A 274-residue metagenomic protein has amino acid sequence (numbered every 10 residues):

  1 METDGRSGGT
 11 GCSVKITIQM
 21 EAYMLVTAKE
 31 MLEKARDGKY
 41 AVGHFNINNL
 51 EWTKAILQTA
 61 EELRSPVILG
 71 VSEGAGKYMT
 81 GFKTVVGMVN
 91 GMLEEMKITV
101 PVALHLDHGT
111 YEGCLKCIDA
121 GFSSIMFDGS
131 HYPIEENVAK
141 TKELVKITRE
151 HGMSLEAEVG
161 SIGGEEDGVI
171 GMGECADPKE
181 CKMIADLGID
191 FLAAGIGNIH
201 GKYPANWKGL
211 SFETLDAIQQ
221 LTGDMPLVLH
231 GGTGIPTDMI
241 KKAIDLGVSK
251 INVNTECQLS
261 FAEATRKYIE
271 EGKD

Functional and structural regions predicted by a protein language model:
E2-R6: Ser/Thr/Pro/Gly-rich low-complexity, intrinsically disordered segments
E21-G43, N90: N-terminal amphipathic alpha-helix/helix-capping segment at the start of soluble metabolic enzymes
A28-L32, L50-G74, T84-T99, G109-G223 (+3 more regions): Alpha/beta enzyme core
I47, L104-T110, P226-T237: Glycine-rich beta-to-alpha transition loops that act as phosphate-gripper elements at the mouths of alpha/beta enzyme
I196, G231-T233, T255: Active-site proximal loops enriched in glycine and acidic residues that flank catalytic Cys/His/Asp and coordinate
I235-D274: C-terminal alpha-helical cap/extension of soluble enzyme domains
